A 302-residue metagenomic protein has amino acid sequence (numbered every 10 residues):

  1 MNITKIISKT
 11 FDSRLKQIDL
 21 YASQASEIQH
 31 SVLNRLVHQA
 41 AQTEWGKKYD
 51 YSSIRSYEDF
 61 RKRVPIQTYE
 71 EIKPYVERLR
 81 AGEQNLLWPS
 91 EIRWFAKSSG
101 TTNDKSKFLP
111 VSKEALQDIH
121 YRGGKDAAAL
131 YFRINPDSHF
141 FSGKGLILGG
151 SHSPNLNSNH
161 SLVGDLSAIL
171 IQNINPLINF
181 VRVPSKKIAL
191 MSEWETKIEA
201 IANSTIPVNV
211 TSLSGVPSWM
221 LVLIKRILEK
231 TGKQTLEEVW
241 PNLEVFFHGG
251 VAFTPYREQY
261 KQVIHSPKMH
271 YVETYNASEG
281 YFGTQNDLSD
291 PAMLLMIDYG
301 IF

Functional and structural regions predicted by a protein language model:
M1-F302: Active-site phosphate/ATP/adenylate-binding loop shared across adenylate-forming ligases
